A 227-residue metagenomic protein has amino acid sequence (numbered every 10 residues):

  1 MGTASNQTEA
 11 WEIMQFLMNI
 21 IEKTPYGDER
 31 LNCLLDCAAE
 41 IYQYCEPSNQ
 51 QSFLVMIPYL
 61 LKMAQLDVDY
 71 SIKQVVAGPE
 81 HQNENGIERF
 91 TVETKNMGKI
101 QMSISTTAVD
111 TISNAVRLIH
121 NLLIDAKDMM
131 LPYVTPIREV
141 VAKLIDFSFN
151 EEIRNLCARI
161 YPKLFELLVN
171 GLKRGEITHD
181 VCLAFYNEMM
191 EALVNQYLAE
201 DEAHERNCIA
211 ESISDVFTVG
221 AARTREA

Functional and structural regions predicted by a protein language model:
M1-A227: Karyopherin-beta/Importin-beta family HEAT-repeat alpha-solenoid scaffold
